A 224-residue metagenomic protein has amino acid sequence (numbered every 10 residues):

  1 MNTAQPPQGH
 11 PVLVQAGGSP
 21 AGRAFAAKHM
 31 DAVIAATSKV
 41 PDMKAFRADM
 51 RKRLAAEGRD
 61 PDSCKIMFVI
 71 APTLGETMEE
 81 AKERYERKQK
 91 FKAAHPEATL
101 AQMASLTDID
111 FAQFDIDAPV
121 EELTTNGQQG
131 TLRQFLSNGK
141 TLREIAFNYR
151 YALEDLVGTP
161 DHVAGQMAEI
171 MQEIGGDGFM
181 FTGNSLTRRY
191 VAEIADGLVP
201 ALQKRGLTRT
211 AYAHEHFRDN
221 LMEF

Functional and structural regions predicted by a protein language model:
M1-P7, P41-A45, K52-M171, L202-F224: An alpha-helical appendage that flanks or caps ligand/catalytic pockets
N2-A56: Long hydrophobic segments that form regular secondary structure
H10-A16, F25, G165-A168, T182-L186: Active-site and adjacent substrate-binding regions of carbohydrate-active enzymes
V12-A16, D31-A35, C64-A71, F179-T182: Hydrophobic faces of well-ordered beta-strands that scaffold small-molecule active sites in alpha/beta enzyme cores
L13, A26, A81, I170 (+2 more regions): Conserved, mostly hydrophobic/aromatic
P20-A24, V40-K44, T73-M78, M180 (+1 more regions): Flexible loop/turn segments at secondary-structure boundaries
A27-A36, F147-L153, G176-N184: Glycine- and acidic
M167-R205, R209-A213: C-terminal structured "cap/appendage" subdomains that terminate the fold
